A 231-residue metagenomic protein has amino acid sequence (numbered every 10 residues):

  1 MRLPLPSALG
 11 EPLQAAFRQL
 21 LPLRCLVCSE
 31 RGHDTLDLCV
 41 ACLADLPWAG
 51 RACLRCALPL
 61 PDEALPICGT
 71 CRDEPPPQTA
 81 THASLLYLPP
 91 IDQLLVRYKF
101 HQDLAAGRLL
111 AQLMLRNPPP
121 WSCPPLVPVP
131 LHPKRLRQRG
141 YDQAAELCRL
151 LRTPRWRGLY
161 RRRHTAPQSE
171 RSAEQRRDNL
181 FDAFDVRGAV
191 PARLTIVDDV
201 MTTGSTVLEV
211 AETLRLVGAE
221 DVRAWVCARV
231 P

Functional and structural regions predicted by a protein language model:
M1-P231: Glycine-rich phosphate/pyrophosphate-handling loop used in enzymes and phosphotransfer proteins
